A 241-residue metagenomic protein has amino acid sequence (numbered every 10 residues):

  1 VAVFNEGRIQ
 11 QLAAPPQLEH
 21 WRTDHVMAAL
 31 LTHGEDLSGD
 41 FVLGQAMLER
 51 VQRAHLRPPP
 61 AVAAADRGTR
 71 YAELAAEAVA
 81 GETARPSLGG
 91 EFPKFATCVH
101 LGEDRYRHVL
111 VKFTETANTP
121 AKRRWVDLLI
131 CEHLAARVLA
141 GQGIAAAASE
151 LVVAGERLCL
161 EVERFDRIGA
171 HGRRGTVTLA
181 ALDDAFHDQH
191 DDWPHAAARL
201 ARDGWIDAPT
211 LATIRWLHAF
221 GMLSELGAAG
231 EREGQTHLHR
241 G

Functional and structural regions predicted by a protein language model:
V1-G241: Phosphate/dinucleotide-binding and metal-coordinating scaffold of catalytic cores in nucleotide-dependent enzymes
